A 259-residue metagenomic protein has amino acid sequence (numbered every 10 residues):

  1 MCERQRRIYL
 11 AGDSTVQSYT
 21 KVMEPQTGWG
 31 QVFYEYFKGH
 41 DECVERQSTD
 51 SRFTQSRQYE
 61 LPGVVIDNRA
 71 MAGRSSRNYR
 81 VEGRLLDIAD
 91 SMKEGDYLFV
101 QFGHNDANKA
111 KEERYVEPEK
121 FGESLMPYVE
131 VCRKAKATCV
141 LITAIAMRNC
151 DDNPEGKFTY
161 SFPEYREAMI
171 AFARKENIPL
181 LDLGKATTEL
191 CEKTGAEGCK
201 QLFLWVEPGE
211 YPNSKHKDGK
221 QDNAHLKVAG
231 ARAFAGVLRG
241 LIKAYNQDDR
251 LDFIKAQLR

Functional and structural regions predicted by a protein language model:
M1-A70, L86-E94: Serine-esterase "nucleophile elbow" of acetyl-processing enzymes
S14, A72-R74, I145, A186: Short, solvent-exposed coil/turn elements at secondary-structure transition points
V16-Q17, S76, A107, T188: Short, acidic Gly/Pro/Ser/Thr-rich loop/turn segments
S18, S51-T54, V64, R77 (+3 more regions): Sparse, context-dependent recognition of short Cys/His-centered cofactor- or disulfide-binding micro-motifs
Y19-T27, A70-Y79, A110-V116: Acidic/histidine-rich helix-loop elements that form or flank divalent-metal/phosphate-binding sites at the catalytic
V44, R74-S75, D182: Short, solvent-exposed coil/turn linker segments
V81-R232, G236-R259: Alpha-helical cap/lid subdomain in secreted, periplasmic, or secretory-pathway luminal O-acyl-processing enzymes
